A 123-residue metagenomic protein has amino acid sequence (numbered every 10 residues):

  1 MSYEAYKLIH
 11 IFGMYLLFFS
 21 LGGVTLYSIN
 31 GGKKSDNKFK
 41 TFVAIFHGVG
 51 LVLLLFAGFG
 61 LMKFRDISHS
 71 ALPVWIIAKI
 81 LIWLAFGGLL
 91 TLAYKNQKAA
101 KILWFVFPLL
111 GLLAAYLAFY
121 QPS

Functional and structural regions predicted by a protein language model:
M1-S123: Polytopic transmembrane helical bundles with strong interfacial aromatic enrichment
